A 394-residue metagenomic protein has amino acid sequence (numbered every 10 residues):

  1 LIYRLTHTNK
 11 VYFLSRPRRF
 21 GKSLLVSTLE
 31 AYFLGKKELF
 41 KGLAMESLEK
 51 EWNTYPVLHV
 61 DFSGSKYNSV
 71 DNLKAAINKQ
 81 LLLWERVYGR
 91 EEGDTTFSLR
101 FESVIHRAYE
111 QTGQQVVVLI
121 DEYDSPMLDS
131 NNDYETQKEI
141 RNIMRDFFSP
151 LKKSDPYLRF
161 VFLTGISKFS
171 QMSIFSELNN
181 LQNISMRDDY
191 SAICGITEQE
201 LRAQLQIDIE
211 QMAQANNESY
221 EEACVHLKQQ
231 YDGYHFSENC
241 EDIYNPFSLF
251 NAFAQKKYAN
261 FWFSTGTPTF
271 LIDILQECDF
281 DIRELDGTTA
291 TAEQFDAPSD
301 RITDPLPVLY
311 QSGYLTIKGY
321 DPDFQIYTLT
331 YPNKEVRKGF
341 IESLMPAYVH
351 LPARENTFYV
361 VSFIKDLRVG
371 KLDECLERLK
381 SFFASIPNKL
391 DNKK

Functional and structural regions predicted by a protein language model:
L1-K394: Phosphate-binding site recognition
